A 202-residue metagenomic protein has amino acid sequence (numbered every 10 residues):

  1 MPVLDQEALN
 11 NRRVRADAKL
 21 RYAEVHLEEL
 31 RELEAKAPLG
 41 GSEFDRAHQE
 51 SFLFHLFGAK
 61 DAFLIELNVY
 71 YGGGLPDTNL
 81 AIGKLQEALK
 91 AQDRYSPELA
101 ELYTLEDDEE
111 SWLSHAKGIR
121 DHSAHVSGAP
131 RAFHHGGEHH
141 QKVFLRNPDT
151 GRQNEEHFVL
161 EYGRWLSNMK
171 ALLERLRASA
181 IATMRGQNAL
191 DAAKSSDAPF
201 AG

Functional and structural regions predicted by a protein language model:
M1-A18, E28-E29, A35, R46-A47 (+3 more regions): Acidic, Ser/Thr/Gly/Pro-rich intrinsically disordered interaction regions
P38-L39: Charged, low-complexity interaction regions
F44-H55: Alpha-helical scaffold segments that form or flank carboxylate-/histidine-based iron centers
A59: Short, positively charged
